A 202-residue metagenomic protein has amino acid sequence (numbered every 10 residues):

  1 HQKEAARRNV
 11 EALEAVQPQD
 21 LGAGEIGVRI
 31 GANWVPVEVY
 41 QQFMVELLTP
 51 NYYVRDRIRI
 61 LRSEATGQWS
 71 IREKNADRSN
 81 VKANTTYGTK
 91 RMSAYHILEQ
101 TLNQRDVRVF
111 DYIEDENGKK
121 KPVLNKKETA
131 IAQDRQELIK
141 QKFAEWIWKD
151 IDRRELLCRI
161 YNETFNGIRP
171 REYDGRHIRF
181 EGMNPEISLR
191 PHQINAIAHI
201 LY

Functional and structural regions predicted by a protein language model:
H1-G167: Charged, low-complexity intrinsically disordered regions
I160-Y202: ASCE P-loop NTPase motor core, strongest for the SF2 helicase catalytic module
